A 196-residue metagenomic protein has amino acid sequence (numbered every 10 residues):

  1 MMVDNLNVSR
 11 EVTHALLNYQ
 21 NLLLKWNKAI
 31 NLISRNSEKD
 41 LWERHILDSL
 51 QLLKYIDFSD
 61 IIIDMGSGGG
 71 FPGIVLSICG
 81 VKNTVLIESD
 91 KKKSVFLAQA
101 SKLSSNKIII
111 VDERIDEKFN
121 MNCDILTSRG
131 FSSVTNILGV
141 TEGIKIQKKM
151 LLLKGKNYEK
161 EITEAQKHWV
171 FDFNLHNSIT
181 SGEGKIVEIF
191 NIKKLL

Functional and structural regions predicted by a protein language model:
M1-S59, I63, K92-N106: Class I SAM-dependent transferase core
L23, L76, K154: Residue-level signal for inorganic ion chemistry
L50-N122: Conserved SAM/SAH cofactor-binding pocket of Class I
K82-V85, N157-L196: Active-site capping/gating segments
D112-E113, T135-I137, T141, K156: Non-DNA-binding regulatory cores of transcription-related proteins, predominantly C-terminal effector-binding
L126-S128: Hydrophobic beta-strand segment of the Class I
L138-M150: A short glycine-rich, Lys/Arg-flanked "PGG" loop and its adjoining helix->strand segment in the class I
Q147-E159: Conserved beta-strand signature within the Rossmann-like core of class I S-adenosyl-L-methionine
